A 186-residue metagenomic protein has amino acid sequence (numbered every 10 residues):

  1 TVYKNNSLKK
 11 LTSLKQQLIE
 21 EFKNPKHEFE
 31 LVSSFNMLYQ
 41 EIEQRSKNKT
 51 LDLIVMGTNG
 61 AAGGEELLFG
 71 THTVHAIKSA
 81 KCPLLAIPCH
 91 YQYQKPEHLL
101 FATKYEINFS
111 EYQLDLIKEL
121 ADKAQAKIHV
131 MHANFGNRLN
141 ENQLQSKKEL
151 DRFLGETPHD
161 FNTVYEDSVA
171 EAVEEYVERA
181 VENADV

Functional and structural regions predicted by a protein language model:
T1, K78-A80, Y91-L144, K148-T157: Short acidic/Ser/Thr-enriched loop-to-helix initiation segments
V2-K9: A short acidic, glycine-rich active-site loop that binds or catalyzes chemistry on phosphate/adenosine moieties
N5, G70-T71, L144: Short, conserved loop/turn and helix-capping segments at secondary-structure boundaries that abut family-defining
K10-K15, Q113: Short, well-ordered amphipathic alpha-helical segments that serve as non-catalytic structural scaffolds within diverse
Q16-I54, R152-V186: Structural beta-alpha unit
L38, F69, Q113, S146 (+1 more regions): Amphipathic coiled-coil/heptad-repeat helices and related helical stalk/stem segments that mediate oligomerization
E43-Q92, E178-V186: Gly/Ser-rich helix-loop-strand patches that form or flank binding pockets for ribonucleotide-derived cofactors
